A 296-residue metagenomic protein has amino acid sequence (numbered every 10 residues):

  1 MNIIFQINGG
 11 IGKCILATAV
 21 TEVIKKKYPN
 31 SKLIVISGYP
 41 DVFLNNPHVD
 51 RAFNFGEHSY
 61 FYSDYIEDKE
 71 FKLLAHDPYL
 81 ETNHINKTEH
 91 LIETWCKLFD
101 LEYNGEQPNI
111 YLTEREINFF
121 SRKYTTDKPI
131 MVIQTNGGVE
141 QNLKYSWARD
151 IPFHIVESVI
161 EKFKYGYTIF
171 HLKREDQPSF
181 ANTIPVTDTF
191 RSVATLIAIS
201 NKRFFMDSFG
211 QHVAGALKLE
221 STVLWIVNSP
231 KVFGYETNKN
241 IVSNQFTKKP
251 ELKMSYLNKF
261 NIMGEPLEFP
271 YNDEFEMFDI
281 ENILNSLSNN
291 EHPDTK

Functional and structural regions predicted by a protein language model:
M1-K296: Catalytic machinery of carbohydrate-active enzymes, primarily nucleotide-sugar-dependent glycosyltransferases
